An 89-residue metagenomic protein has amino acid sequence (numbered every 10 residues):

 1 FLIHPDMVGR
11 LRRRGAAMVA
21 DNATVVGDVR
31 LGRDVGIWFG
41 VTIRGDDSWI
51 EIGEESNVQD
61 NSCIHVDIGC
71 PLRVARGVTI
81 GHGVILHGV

Functional and structural regions predicted by a protein language model:
F1-A16, D28: Terminal amphipathic alpha-helical/low-complexity segments used for targeting or macromolecular assembly
L11, W49-E51: Surface-exposed loop/turn motifs in large extracellular/passenger domains
G15, A20-D21, V26-G27, G32-R33 (+7 more regions): Left-handed beta-helix
